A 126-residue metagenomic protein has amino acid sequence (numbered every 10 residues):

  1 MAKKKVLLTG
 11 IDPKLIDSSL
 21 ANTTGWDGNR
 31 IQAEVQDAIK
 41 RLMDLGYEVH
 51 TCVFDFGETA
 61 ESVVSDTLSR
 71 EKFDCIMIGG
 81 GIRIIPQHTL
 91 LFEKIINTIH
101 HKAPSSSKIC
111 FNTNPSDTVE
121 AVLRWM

Functional and structural regions predicted by a protein language model:
M1-N22: N-terminal, charge-rich interaction modules
D17-N29, I85-L90: Short, flexible/disordered intra-domain loops and linkers
T24-K40: Short catalytic helix/loop segments, enriched in acidic residues and glycine and frequently bearing histidine
E34, L91-M126: Ser/Thr/Gly-rich flexible loops in soluble cytosolic domains mediating phosphotransfer, phosphorylation
D44-H50: A generic structural motif
H50-T59, F111-N114: Short beta->alpha junction loops
E61-D66, A121-W125: Distinct, well-ordered alpha-helical segments
S62-T98: Mid-chain, well-packed structural core segment of small domains
